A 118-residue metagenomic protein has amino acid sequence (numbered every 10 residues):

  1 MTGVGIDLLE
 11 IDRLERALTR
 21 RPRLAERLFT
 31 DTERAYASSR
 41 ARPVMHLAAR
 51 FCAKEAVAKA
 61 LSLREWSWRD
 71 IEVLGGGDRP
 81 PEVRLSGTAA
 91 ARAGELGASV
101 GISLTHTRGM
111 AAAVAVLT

Functional and structural regions predicted by a protein language model:
M1-T118: Core catalytic alpha/beta fold that binds nucleotide/phospho-ligands
